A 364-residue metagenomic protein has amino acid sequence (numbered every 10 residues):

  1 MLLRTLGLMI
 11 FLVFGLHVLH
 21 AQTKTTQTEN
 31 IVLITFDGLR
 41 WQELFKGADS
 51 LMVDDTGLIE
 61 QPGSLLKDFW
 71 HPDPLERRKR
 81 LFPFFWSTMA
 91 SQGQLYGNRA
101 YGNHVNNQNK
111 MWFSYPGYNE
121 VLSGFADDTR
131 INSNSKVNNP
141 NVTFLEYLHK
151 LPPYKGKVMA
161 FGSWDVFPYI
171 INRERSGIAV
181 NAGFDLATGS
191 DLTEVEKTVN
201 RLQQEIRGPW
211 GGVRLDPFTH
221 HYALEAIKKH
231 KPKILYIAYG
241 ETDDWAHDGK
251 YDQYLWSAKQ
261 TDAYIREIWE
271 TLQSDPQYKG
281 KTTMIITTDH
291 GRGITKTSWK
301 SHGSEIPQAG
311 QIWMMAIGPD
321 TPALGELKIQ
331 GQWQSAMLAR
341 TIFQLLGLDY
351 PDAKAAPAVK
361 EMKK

Functional and structural regions predicted by a protein language model:
M1-Q27: Bacterial Sec-dependent N-terminal signal peptides
Q22-Q27, L151, D165-S176, E270-G280 (+2 more regions): Membrane-interface soluble catalytic domains
I31-T35, Q42-E43, Y96-R99, E120-L122 (+5 more regions): Structural recognition of the beta-strand scaffold that forms the well-ordered cores of secreted hydrolase catalytic
V32-L33, W41, Q260-K300, I342: Metal-dependent active-site segment of extracytoplasmic phospho-/sulfohydrolases and closely related
Q42, K46-M111: Short, structured active-site-proximal loop/turn typified by the sulfatase FGly-forming signature C/S-X-P-X-R
Q42-A48, A100-Y101, N132-N134, F161 (+4 more regions): Short, solvent-exposed loop/turn and secondary-structure capping segments
S123-V137, G177-G211: Acidic, His- and aromatic-enriched active-site or binding-groove loops in soluble protein domains that engage sugars
R173-R175, H221-E267: Active-site His/acidic residue clusters
